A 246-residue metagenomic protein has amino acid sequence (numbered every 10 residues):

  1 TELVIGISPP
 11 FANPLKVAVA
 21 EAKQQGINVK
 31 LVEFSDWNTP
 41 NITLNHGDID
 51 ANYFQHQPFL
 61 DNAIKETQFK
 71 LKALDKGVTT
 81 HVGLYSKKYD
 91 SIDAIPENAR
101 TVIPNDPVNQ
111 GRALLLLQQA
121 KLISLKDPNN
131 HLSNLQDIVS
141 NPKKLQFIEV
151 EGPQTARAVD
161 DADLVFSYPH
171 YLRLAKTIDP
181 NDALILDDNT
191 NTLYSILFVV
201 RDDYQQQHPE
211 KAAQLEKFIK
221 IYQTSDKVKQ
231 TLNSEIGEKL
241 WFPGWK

Functional and structural regions predicted by a protein language model:
I5-K30: Short, polar/charged alpha-helical segment
I5-P9, A99-P107, L186, R201: Short beta-strand->loop
L31-I42, N129-R157: Short helix-initiation/N-cap motifs at beta->coil->alpha
E33-W37, G47, A51-D61, E151-G152 (+2 more regions): Beta->alpha turn/N-cap motifs
N62-L74, K87-D90, D161, F166 (+1 more regions): Ligand-binding "clamshell"
L74-S124, K229: A conserved helix-loop-strand patch within extracytoplasmic ligand-binding domains of the periplasmic binding
H81-I92, S195-A212: A bilobed periplasmic-binding-protein/Venus flytrap-type ligand-binding module shared by bacterial periplasmic
P107-S133, I219-K246: Ligand-binding clefts/hinges and TM-proximal coupling segments of bilobed small-molecule sensing domains
